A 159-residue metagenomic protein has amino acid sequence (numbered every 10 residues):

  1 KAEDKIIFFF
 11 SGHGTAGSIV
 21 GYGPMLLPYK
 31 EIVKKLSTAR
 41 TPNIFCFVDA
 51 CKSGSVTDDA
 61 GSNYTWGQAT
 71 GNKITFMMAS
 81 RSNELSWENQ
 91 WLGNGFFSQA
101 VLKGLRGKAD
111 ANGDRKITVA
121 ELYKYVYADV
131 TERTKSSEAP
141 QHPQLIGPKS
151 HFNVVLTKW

Functional and structural regions predicted by a protein language model:
K1-W159: Cysteine endopeptidase catalytic domains of the caspase/legumain-like
